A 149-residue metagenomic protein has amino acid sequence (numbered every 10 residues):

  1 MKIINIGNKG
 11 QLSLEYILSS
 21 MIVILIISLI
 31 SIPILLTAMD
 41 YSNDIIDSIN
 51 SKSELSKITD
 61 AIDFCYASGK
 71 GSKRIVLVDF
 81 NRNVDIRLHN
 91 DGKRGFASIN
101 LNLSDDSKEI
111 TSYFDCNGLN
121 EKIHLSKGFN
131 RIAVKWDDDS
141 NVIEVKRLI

Functional and structural regions predicted by a protein language model:
M1-K9: N-terminal leader/signal peptides at the extreme start of proteins
K9, I17-L18, I22, N81 (+1 more regions): A broadly tuned "polar low-complexity/structure-edge" signature
Y16-I17, M21-D44: C-terminal juxtamembrane segment of a hydrophobic transmembrane alpha-helix
P33-I149: N-terminal export/assembly leader peptides and their processing motifs that target proteins to secretory
